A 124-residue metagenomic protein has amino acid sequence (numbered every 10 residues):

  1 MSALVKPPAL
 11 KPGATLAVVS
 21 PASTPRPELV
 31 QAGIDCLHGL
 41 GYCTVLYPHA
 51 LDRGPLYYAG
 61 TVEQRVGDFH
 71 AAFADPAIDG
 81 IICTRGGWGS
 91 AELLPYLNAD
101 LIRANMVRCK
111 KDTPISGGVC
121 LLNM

Functional and structural regions predicted by a protein language model:
M1-A77: ATP/NTP phosphate-donor binding region
Y58-M124: Active-site histidine-anchored catalytic micro-motif
